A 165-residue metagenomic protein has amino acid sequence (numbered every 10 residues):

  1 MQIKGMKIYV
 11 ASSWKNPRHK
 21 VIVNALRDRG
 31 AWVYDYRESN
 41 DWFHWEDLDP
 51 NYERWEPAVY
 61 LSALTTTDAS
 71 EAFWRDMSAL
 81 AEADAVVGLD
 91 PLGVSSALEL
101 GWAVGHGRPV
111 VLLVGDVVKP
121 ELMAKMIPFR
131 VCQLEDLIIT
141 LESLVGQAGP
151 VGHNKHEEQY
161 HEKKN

Functional and structural regions predicted by a protein language model:
M1-N165: Conserved catalytic or regulatory cores that recognize and/or transform ribose-phosphate-containing ligands
